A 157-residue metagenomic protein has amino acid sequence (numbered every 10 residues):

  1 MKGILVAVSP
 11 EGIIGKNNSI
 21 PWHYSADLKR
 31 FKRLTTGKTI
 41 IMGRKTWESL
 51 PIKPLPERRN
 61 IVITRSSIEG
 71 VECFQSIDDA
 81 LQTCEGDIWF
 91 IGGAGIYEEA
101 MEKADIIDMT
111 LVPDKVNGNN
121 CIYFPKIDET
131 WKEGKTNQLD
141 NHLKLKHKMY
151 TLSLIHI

Functional and structural regions predicted by a protein language model:
M1-I155: Enzymes that bind and transform nitrogen-containing heteroaromatic metabolites
